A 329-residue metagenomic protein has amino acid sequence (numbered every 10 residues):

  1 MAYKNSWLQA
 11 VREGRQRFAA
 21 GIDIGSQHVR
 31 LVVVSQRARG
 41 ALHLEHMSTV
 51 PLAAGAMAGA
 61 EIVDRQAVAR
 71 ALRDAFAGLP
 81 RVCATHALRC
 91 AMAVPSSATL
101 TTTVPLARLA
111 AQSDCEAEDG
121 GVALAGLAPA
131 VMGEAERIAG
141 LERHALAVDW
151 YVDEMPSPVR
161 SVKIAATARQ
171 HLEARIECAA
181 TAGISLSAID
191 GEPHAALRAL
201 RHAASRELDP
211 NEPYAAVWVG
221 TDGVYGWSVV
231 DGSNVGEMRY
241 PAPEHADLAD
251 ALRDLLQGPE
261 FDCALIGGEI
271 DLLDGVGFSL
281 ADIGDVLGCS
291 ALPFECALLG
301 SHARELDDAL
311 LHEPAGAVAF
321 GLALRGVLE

Functional and structural regions predicted by a protein language model:
M1-E329: Hydrophobic/aromatic-enriched cytosolic interaction surfaces used to assemble or bind macromolecules
